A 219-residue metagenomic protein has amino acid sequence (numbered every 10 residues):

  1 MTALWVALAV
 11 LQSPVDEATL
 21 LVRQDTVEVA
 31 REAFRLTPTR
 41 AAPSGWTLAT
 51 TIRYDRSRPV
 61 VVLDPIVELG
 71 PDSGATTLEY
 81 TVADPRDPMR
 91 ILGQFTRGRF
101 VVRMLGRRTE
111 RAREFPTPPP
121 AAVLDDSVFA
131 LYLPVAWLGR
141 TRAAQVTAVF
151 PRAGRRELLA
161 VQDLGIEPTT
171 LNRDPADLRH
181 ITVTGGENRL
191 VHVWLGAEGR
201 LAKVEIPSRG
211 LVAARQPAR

Functional and structural regions predicted by a protein language model:
T2-V10: Sec-dependent N-terminal signal peptides
S13-D16, D25, V29, D84-L178 (+1 more regions): Solvent-exposed helix/loop surface patches that form functional interfaces
V15-D16, V62, E187-R189: Short, small/polar residue-rich loop motifs at catalytic or cofactor-binding pockets
E17-V22, A49-R53, V183-T184: Generic short beta-strand segments
A18-L20, E32-F34, P65, I91 (+3 more regions): Residue-level detector of beta-strand structural context in well-folded domains
Q24-M104, G199, V204: N-terminal mature ectodomain segment of secretory-pathway/periplasmic proteins
V67-G70, T77-E79, D177-A213: Gly/Pro-enriched, hydrophobic low-complexity segments that function as extracytoplasmic propeptides/linkers
P217-R219: Short, solvent-exposed mixed-charge patches
